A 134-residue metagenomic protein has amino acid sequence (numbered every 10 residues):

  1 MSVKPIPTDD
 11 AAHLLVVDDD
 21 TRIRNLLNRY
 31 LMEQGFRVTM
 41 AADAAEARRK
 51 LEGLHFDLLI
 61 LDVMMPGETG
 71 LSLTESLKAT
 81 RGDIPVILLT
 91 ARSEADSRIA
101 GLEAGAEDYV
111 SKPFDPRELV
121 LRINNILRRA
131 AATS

Functional and structural regions predicted by a protein language model:
M1-L15, L127: Non-catalytic signal-transmission and effector/linker regions of two-component phosphorelay proteins
L15, M40-L58: Acidic, metal-coordinating helix/loop segments flanking the phosphotransfer/catalytic sites of two-component signaling
R24, P66, T80, E94 (+1 more regions): The feature encodes the CheY-like receiver
N25-E33: Charged docking surfaces used in two-component/phosphorelay signaling
D43, T69-S72: Acidic catalytic/metal-coordinating carboxylates
R49, L71-G82: Short amphipathic alpha-helix used as the core "switch/output" element in two-component signaling
D62, T90: Active-site residues of response regulator receiver
